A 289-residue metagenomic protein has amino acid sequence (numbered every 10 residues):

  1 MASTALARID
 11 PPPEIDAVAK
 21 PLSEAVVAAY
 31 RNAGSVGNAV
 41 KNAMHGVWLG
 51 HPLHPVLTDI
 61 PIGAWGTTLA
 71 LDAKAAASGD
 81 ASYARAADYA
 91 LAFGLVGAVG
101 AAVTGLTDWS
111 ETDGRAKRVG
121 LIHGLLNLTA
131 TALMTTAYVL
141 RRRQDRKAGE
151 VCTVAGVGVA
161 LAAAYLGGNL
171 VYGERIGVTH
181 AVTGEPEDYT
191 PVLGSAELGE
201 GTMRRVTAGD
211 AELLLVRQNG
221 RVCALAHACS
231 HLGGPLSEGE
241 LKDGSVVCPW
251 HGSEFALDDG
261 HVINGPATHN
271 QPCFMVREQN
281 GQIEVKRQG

Functional and structural regions predicted by a protein language model:
M1-G289: Short amphipathic, positively biased membrane-proximal segments that drive organelle/inner-membrane targeting
